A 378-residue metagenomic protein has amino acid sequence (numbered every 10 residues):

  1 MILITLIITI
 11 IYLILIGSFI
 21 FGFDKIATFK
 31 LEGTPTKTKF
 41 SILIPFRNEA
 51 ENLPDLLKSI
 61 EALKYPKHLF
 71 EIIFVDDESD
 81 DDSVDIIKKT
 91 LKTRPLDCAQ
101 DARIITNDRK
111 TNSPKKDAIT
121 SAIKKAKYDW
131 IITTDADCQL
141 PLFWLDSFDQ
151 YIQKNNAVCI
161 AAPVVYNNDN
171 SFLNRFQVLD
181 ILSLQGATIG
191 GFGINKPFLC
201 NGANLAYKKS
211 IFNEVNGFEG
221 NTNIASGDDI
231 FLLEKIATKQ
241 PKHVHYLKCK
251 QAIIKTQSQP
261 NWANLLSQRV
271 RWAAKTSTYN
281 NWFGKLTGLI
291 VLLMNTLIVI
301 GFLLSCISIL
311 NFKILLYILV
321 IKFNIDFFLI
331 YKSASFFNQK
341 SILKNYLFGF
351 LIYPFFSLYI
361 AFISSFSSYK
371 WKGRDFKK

Functional and structural regions predicted by a protein language model:
M1-T34, V178, I330: N-terminal membrane-anchoring/stem segments of glycan-assembly enzymes
T34, T287-S368: Membrane-embedded multi-pass helical conduit in multi-pass membrane proteins, especially envelope-biosynthetic
T38-S41, E71, F231: Cell-envelope/extracellular polymer assembly enzymes that use nucleotide-activated donors
K58-L69: Short, acidic, metal-binding catalytic loop of nucleotide-sugar glycosyltransferases
D76-D85, R109, C138: A conserved acidic beta->alpha catalytic loop
D82, A136-Y151: Acidic donor-binding/catalytic loop of UDP-sugar-dependent glycosyltransferases, especially processive GT2
I119, I131: Short aromatic/hydrophobic "clamp" motif used to bind/position activated sugar donors
I152-L184, N213, E219-G284: Catalytic donor/gating beta->alpha subdomain of glycosyltransferases that bind UDP-sugars
